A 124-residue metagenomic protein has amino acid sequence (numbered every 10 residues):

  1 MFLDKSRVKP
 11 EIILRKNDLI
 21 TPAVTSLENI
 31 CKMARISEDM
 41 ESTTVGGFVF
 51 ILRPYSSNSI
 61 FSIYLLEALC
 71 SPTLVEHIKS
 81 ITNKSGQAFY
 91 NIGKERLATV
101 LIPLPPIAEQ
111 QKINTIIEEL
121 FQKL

Functional and structural regions predicted by a protein language model:
M1, L19-G46, I63, E67 (+2 more regions): Short, ligand-facing micro-motifs at secondary-structure edges
M1-L19: Sequence-specific dsDNA recognition surfaces
L3-S6, N58, E67: Alpha-helix N-cap/helix-initiation motif
S42-F50, K84-P105: A short glycine-rich beta-alpha junction/loop motif
P54: Extended, Lys/Arg-rich, non-catalytic nucleic-acid recognition/anchoring regions of very large nucleic-acid-interacting
N58-I63, Q111: Short, conserved charged micro-motifs
S71, V75-E76, R96-L124: Amphipathic alpha-helical coiled-coil/heptad-repeat segments
